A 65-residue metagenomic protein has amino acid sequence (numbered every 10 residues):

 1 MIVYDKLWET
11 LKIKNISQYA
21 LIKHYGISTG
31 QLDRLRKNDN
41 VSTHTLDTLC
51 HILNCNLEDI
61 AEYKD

Functional and structural regions predicted by a protein language model:
M1-S17, H24: A short, Lys/Arg-rich alpha-helix, primarily the initiator
K12, K23-G26, K37, D65: Residue-level detection of the helix-turn-helix DNA-binding "recognition helix"
S17, S42-T45, N56: Residues that mark the N-terminal boundary/hinge immediately upstream of a DNA-recognition element
Y19, G30, E58: Key DNA-contact positions within bacterial/archaeal DNA-binding proteins
I27-V41: Recognition helix of helix-turn-helix/homeodomain-like DNA-binding domains that insert into the DNA major groove
N38-H51: Short, basic-rich loop-to-helix N-cap that marks the start of a DNA-contacting helix
N54-D65: Short C-terminal boundary/hinge segments that cap the last helix of small helical domains
